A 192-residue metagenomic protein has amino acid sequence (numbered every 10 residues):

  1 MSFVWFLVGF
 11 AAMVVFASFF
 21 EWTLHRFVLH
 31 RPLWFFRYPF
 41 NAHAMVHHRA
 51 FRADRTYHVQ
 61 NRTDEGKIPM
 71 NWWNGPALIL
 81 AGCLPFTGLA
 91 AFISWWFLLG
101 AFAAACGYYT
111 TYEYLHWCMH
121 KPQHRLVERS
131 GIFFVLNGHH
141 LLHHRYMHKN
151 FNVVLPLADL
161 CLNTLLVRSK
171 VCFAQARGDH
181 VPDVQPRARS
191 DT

Functional and structural regions predicted by a protein language model:
M1-V4: Short, strongly hydrophobic alpha-helical membrane anchors
F6-A11, L98-F102: Hydrophobic alpha-helical transmembrane segments
A17-F102, C106-P182: Membrane-embedded catalytic scaffold of the fatty acid hydroxylase/desaturase
D183-T192: A membrane-cytosol interface segment of integral membrane proteins
